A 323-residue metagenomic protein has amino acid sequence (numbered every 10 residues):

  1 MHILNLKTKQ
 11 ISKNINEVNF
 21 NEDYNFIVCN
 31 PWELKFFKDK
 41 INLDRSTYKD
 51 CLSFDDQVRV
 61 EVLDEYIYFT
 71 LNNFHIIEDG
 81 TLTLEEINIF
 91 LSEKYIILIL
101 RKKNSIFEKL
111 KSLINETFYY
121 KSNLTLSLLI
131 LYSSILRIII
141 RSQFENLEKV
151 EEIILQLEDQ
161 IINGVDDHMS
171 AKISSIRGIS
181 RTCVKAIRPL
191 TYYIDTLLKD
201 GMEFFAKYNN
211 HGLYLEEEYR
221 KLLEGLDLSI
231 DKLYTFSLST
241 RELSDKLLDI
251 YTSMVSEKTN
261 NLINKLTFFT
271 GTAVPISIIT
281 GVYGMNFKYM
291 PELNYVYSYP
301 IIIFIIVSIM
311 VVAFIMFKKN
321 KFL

Functional and structural regions predicted by a protein language model:
M1-N115, S122: Divalent-cation
V18-F20, L131, H168, S298-Y299: A short, structure-level motif marking secondary-structure boundaries and short turns
R45-Y48, F74-I77, Y132-S133, N210 (+2 more regions): Intrinsically disordered, low-complexity segments enriched in polar/charged residues with Gly/Pro, especially when
Y48-D50, K199, M285, E292: Proline- and acidic/polar-enriched loop/turn elements at helix boundaries
V60-V62, I106, S112, M202 (+4 more regions): A generic membrane alpha-helix/interface feature
F74-I77, T81-M254: Extended amphipathic alpha-helical scaffolding segments in membrane-proximal extra-membrane regions of membrane
L228-L323: Hydrophobic alpha-helical transmembrane segments and their immediately adjacent juxtamembrane loops
